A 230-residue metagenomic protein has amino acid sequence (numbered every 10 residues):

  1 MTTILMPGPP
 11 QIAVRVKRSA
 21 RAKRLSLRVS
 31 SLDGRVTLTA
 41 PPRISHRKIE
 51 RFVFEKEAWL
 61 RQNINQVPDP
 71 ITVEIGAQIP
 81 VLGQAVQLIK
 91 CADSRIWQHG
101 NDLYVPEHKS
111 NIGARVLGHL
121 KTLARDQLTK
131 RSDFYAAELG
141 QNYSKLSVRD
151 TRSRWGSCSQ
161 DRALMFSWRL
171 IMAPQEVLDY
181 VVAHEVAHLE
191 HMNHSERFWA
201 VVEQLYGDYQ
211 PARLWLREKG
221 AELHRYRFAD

Functional and structural regions predicted by a protein language model:
M1-Y180, L189-D230: Active-site-proximal or metal-binding-adjacent scaffold patches in catalytic folds
E185: Walker B catalytic acidic pair
